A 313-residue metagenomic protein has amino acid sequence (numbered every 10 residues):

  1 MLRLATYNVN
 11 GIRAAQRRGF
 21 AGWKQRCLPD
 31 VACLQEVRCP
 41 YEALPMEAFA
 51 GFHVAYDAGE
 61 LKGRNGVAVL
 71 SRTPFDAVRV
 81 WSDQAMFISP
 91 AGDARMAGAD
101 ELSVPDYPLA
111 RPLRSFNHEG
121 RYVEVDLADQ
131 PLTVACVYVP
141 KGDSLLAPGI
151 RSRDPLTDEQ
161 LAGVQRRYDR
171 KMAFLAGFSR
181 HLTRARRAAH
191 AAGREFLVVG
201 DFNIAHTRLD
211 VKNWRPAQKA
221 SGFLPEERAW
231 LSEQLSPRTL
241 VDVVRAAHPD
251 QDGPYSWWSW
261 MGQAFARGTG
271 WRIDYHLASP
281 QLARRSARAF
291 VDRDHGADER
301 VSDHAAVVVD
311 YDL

Functional and structural regions predicted by a protein language model:
M1-A5, A14-F20, T73-L313: Active-site regions of metal-assisted phosphoester/phosphodiester hydrolases, unifying DNase/endonuclease modules
G11, C39, I204: Short, glycine/acidic-enriched loop or turn micro-motifs at the edges of active sites
L28-C33: Proline-aspartate-enriched helix->loop->beta-strand connector
C39-A50, V67-A68, L209-K212: Metal-dependent catalytic neighborhoods of phosphoester/phosphodiester hydrolases
F49-F52, R238-T239: Short, structured coil segments at secondary-structure junctions
A55-N65, W81-A85: A short, structured active-site edge motif that brings together acidic residues
